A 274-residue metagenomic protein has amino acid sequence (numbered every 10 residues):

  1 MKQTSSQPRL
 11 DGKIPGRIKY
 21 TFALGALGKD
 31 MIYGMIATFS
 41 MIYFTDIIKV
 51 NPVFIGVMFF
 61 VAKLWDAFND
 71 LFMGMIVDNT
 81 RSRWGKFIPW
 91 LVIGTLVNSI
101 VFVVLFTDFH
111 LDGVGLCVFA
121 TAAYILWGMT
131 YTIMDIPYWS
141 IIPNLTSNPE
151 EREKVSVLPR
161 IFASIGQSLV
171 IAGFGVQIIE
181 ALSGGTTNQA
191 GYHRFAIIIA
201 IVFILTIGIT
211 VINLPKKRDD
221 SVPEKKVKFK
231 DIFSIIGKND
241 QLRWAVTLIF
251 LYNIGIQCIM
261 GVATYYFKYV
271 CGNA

Functional and structural regions predicted by a protein language model:
K2-A274: Membrane-embedded alpha-helical bundles of multi-pass transporters/translocases, especially carrier/permease families
